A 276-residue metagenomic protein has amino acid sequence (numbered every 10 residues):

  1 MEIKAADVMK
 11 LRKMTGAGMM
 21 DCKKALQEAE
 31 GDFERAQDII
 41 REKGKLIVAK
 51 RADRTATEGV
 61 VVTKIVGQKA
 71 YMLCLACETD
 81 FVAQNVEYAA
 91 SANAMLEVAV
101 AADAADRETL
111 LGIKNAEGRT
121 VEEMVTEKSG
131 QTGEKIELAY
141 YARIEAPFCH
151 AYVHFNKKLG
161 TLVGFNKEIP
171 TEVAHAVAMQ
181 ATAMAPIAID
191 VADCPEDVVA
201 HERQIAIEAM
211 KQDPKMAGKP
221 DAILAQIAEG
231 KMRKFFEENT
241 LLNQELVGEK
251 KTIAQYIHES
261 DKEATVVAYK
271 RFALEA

Functional and structural regions predicted by a protein language model:
E2-A276: N-terminal assembly/interaction segments in proteins that build large macromolecular machines
